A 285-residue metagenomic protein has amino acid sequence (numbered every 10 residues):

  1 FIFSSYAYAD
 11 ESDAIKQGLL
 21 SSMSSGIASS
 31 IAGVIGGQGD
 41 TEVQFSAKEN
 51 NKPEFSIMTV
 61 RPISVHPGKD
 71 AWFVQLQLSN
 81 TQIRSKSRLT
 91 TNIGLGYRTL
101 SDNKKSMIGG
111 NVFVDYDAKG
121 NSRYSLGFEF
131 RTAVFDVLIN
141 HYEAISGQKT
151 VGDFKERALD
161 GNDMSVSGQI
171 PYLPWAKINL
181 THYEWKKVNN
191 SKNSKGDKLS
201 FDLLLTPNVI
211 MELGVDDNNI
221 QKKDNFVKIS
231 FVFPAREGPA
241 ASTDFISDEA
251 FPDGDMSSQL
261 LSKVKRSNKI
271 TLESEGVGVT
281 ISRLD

Functional and structural regions predicted by a protein language model:
F3-A9: Sec/Tat signal peptide C-region and signal peptidase I cleavage site
D10-I35, I145-N179, W185-N190, L204-E212 (+1 more regions): Flexible, glycine-rich linker and terminal segments associated with outer-membrane beta-barrel/transport systems
I15-L100, K105-D117: Outer membrane beta-barrel translocator domains of Type V secretion systems
G39, N51-I57, D70, S87-I93 (+6 more regions): Residues that define the transmembrane beta-barrel architecture of outer-membrane proteins
F45-N51, I63, L78-R84, Y97-T99 (+7 more regions): Transmembrane beta-strands of outer-membrane beta-barrel pores
I57-R61, I93-Y97, V112, L126-T132 (+3 more regions): Residues on the lipid-exposed face of transmembrane beta-strands in outer-membrane beta-barrel proteins
S64-V74, L100-G110, V134-I139, Y172-L180 (+2 more regions): Repeated loop/turn-to-beta-strand initiation elements of outer-membrane beta-barrel proteins
Y124-E156: A charged, solvent-exposed segment within the mature domains of Sec-exported extracytoplasmic proteins
